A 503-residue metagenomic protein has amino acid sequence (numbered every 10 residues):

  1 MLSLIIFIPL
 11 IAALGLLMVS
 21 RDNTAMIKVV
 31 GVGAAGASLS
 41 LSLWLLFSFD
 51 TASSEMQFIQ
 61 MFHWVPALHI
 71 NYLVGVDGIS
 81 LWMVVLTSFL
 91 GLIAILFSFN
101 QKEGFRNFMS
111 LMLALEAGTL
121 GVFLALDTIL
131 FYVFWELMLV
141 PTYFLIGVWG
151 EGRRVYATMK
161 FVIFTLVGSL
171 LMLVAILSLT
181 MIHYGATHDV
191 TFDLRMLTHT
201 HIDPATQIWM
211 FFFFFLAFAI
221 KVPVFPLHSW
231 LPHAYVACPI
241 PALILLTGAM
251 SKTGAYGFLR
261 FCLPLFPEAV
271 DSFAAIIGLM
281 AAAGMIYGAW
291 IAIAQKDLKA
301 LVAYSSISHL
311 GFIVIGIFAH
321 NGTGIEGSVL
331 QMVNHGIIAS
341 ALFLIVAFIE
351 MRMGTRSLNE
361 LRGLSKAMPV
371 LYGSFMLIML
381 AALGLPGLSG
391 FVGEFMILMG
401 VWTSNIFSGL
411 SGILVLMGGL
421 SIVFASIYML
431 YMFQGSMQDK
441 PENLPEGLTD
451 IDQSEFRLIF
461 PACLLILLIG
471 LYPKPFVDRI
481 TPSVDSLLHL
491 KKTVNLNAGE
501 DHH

Functional and structural regions predicted by a protein language model:
M1, G15-S110, T187-T198, S486: Transmembrane helix-loop-helix hairpins at membrane boundaries of multipass inner-membrane proteins
I5-I8, V84-V85, R106-L115, S305-I307: Short hydrophobic alpha-helical membrane-embedded segments
I5-T24, L216, P223: N-terminal signal-anchor/start-transfer transmembrane helix
A25-G36, Y156-G168, M368-G373, Q453-P461: Alpha-helical transmembrane segments and their helix-start/interface "positive-inside/aromatic belt" motifs in integral
I93-Q101, A117-I129, T142-G435: Hydrophobic transmembrane alpha-helices and their helix-loop junctions in integral membrane proteins
L96-L111, A242, Q438, N443-E455: Cytoplasmic juxtamembrane regions at transmembrane-helix boundaries
E136: Short phosphate-coordinating micro-motif centered on Lys-Gly-acidic
C238, M368-V370, M429-H503: Cytoplasmic/organellar membrane-interface segments at the starts of transmembrane helices in multi-pass inner-membrane
